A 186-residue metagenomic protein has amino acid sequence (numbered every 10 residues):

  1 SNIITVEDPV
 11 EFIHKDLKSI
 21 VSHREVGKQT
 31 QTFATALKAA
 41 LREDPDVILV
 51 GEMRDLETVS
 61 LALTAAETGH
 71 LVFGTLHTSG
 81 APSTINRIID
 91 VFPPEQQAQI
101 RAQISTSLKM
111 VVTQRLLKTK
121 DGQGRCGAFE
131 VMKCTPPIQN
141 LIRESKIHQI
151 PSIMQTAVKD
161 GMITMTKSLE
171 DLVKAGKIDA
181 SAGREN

Functional and structural regions predicted by a protein language model:
S1-N186: Short, flexible helix-loop junctions that flank or precede catalytic/ligand sites
